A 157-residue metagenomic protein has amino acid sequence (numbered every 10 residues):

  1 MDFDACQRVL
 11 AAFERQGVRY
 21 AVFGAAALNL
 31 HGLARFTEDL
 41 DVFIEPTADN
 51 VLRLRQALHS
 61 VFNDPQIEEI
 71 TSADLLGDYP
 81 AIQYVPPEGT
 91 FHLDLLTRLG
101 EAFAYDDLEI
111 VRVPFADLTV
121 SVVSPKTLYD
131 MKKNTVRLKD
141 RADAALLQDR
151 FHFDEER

Functional and structural regions predicted by a protein language model:
M1-R157: Compositionally biased terminal segments of proteins
